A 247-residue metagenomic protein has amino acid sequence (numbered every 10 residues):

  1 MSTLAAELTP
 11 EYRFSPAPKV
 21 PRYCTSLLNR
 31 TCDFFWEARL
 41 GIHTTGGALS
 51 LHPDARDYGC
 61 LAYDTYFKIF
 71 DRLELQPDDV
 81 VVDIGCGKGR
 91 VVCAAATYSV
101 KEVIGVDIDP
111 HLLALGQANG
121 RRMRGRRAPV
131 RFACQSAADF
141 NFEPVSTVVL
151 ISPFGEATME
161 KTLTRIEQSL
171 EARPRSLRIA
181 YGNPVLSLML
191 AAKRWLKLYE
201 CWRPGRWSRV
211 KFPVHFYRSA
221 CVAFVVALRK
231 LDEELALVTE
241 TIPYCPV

Functional and structural regions predicted by a protein language model:
S2-Q76: S-adenosyl-L-methionine
D79-G85: Conserved class I S-adenosyl-L-methionine
G89-C93: Glycine-rich SAM-binding Motif I of class I
T97-E102: Conserved S-adenosyl-L-methionine
D109: Conserved SAM/SAH-binding beta-strand->alpha-helix loop
G116-Q117: Conserved SAM-binding loop
R126-Q135: Conserved SAM-binding strand-loop segment of SAM-dependent methyltransferases
A157-S219: C-terminal substrate-binding/active-site "lid" region of AdoMet-derived donor-dependent transferases
